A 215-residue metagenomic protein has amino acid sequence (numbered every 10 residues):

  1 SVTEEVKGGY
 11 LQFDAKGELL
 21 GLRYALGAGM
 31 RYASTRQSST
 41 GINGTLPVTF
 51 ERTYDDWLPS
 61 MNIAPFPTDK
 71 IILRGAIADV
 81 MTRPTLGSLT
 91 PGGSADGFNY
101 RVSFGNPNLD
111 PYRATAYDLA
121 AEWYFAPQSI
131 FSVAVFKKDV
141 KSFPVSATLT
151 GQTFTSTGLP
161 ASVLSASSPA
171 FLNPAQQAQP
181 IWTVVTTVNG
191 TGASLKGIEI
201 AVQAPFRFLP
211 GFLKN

Functional and structural regions predicted by a protein language model:
S1-V2, I130-N215: Outer membrane beta-barrel strand-and-loop segments of large Gram-negative receptors, especially TonB-dependent
T3-G9, T53-W57, S103, R113-Y117 (+1 more regions): Residues that define the transmembrane beta-barrel architecture of outer-membrane proteins
V6, R31-Q37, A78-P84, A126-Q128 (+2 more regions): Structural signature of outer-membrane beta-barrel domains
G9, L26-S34, L73-D79, A121 (+2 more regions): Transmembrane beta-barrel strands of outer-membrane/channel proteins
G9-A15, M61-P65, L119-W123, I200-A204: Residues on the lipid-exposed face of transmembrane beta-strands in outer-membrane beta-barrel proteins
E18-Y24, P67-K70, Q128, R207-N215: Short loop/turn motifs that connect adjacent beta-strands in outer-membrane beta-barrel proteins
A25-G27, S60, A64, I72-R74 (+3 more regions): Residue-level detector of the transmembrane beta-barrel scaffold of outer-membrane proteins
D69-A116, K137-A178: Surface-exposed extracellular loop regions of Gram-negative outer-membrane beta-barrel proteins, predominantly
